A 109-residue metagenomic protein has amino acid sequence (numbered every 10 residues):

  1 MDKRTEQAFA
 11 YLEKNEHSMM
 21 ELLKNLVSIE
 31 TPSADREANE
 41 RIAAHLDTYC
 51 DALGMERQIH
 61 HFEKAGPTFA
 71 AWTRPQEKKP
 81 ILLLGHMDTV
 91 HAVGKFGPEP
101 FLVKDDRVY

Functional and structural regions predicted by a protein language model:
D2-Y109: Acidic/His- and Gly-rich active-site-bordering loop/insert found across diverse amide/peptide-bond hydrolases
